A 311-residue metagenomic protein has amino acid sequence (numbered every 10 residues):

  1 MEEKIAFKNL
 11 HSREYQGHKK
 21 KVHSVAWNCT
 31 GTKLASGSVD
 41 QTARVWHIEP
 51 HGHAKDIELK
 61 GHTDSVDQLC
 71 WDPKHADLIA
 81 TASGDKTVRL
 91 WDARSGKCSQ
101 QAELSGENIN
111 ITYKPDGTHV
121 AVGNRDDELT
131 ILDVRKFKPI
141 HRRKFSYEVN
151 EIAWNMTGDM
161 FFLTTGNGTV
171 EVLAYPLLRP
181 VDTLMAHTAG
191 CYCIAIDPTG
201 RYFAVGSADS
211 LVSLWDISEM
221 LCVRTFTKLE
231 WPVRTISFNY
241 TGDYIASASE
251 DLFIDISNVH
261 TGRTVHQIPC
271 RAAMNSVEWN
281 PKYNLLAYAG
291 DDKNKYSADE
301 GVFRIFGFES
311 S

Functional and structural regions predicted by a protein language model:
E2-K19: A short helix->beta-strand "capping" segment at the edge of beta-propeller domains
S12-E14, K55-E58, K97-Q101, K138-R143 (+3 more regions): A short beta-strand motif characteristic of beta-propeller blades
Y15-V22, L59-V66, A102-N108, R143-V149 (+3 more regions): WD40/WD-repeat beta-propeller blade N-cap
V25-G31, C70-A76, T112-G117, A153-D159 (+3 more regions): Loop/turn segments within WD40 beta-propeller blades
G37-D40, T81-D85, G123-D126, T164-N167 (+4 more regions): Conserved strand-to-loop turn within each blade of WD40 beta-propeller repeats
A43-I48, V88-D92, L129-D133, V170-A174 (+3 more regions): WD40-repeat beta-propellers
N275-S311: Blade-level signature of beta-propeller repeat domains, shared across WD40, Kelch, NHL, RCC1 and BNR/Asp-box propellers
